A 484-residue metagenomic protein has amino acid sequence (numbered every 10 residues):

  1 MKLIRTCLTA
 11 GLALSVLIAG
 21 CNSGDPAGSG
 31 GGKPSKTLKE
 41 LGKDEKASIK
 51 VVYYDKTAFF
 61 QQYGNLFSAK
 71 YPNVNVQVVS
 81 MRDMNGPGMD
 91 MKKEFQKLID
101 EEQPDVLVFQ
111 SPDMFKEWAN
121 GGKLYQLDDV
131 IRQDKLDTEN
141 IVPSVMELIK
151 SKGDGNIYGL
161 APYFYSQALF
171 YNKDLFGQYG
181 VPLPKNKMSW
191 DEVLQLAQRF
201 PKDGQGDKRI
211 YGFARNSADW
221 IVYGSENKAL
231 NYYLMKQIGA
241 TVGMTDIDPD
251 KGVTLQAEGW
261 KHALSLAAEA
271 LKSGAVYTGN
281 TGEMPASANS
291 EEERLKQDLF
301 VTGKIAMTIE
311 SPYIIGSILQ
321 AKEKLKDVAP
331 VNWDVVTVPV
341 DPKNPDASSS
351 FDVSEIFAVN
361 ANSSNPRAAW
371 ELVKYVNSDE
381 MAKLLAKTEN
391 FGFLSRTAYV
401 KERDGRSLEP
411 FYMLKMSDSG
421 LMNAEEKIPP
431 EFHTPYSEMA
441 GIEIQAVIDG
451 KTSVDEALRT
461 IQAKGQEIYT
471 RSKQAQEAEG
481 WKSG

Functional and structural regions predicted by a protein language model:
L3-K123, R132-T138, L183, D327 (+6 more regions): Conserved N-terminal structural module of periplasmic/extracytoplasmic solute-binding proteins
L41, D128-I141, N186, G204-Q205 (+6 more regions): Short, solvent-exposed loop/beta-turn-alpha elements that line the ligand-binding surface or hinge of extracytoplasmic
P87-M89, Q110-S166, D334-T337: Hinge/lid segment of periplasmic solute-binding proteins
Q96-L98, P104-D105, L136-D174, K208-G212 (+3 more regions): A structural signal for short loop-to-beta-strand junctions that line the ligand-binding cleft of periplasmic/secreted
K152-P162, Q167, E192-K261, G484: Extracytoplasmic/periplasmic solute-binding protein
Y179, A275-V276, K322-G392: Extracytoplasmic/periplasmic substrate-recognition and gating elements
A197, D248-A288, V338: Glycine-centered hinge/linker elements that transmit conformational signals in sensory and ligand-binding systems
V336-V338, A386-A446, Q474-G484: Long, aromatic- and glycine/proline-rich binding clefts that accommodate carbohydrate-like moieties
